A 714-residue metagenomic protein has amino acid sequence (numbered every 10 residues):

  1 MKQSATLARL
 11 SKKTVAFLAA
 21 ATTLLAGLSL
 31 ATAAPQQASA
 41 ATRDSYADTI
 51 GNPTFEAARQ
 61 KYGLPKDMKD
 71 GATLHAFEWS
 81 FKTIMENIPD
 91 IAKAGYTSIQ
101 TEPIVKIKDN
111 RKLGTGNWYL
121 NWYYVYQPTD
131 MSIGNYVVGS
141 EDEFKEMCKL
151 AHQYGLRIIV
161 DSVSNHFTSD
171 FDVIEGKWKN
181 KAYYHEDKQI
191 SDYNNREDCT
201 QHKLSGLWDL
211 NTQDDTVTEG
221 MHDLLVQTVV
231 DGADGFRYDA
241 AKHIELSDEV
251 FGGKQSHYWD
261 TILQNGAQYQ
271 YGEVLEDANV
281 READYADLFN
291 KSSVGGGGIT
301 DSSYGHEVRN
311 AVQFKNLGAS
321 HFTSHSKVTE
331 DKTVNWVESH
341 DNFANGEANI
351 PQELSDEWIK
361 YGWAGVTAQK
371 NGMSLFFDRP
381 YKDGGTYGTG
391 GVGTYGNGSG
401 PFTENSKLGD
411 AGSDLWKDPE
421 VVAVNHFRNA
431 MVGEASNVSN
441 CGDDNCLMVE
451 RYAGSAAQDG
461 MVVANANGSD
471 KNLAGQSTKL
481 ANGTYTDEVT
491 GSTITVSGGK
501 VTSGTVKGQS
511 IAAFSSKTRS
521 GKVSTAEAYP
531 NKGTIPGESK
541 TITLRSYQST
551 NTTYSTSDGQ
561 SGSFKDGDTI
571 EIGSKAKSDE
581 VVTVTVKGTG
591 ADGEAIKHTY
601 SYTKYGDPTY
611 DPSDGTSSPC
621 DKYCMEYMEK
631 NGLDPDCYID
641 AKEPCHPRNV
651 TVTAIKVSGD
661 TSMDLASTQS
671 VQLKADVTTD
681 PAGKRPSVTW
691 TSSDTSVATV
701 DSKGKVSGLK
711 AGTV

Functional and structural regions predicted by a protein language model:
M1-L18: Bacterial Sec-dependent N-terminal signal peptides
K13-A31: Sec-dependent N-terminal signal peptides of Gram-positive bacterial secreted proteins and lipoproteins
L25-D44: Sec-dependent signal peptide cleavage junction
T42-D70, E86-A92, Y96, P103-Y126 (+2 more regions): Active-site-proximal helices and loops of the catalytic beta/alpha 8
L64-G71, I107-K149, K179-N211: Aromatic- and acidic-residue-enriched carbohydrate-binding clefts of CAZyme catalytic domains
F77, T505-T525, P635-R648: A recurrent domain-boundary module in secreted/ectodomain proteins
S520-G533, T653-T661: Short, compositionally biased P/S/T/A/G/V-rich stretches that sit at domain boundaries
S539-T541, S546-V581, V586-G615, P619-D621 (+3 more regions): Extracytoplasmic soluble-region selector
